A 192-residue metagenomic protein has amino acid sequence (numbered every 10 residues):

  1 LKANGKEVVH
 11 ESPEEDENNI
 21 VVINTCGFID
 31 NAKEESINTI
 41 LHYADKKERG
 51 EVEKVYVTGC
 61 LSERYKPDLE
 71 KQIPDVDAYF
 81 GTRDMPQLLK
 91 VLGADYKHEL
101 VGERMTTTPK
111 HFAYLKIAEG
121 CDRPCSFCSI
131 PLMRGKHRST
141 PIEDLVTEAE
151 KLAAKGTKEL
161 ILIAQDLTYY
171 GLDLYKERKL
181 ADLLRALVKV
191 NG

Functional and structural regions predicted by a protein language model:
L1-Y170, R185: Proteins enriched for Cys/Gly/acidic motifs involved in redox and nucleic-acid/cofactor modification
D173: Active-site core of PLP-dependent enzymes with the aminotransferase class I/II
K176-G192: Alpha-helix-loop-beta-strand connector modules within alpha/beta enzyme cores
